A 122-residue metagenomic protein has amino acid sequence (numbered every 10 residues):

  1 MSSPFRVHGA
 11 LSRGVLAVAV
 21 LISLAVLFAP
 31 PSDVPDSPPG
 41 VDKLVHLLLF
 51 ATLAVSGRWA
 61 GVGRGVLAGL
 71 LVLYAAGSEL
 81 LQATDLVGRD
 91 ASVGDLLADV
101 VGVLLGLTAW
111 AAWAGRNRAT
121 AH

Functional and structural regions predicted by a protein language model:
M1-L96, V100, L104-H122: Bulky hydrophobic segments
